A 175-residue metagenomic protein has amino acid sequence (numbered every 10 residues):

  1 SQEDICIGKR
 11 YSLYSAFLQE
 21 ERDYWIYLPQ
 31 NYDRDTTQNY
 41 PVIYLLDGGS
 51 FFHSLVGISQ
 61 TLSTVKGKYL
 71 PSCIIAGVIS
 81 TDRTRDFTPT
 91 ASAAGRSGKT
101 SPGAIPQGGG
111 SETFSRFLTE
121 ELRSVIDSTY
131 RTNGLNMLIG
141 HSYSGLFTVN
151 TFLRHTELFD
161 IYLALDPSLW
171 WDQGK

Functional and structural regions predicted by a protein language model:
S1-K175: Non-catalytic cap/lid and distal C-terminal segments of serine-dependent acyl enzymes
